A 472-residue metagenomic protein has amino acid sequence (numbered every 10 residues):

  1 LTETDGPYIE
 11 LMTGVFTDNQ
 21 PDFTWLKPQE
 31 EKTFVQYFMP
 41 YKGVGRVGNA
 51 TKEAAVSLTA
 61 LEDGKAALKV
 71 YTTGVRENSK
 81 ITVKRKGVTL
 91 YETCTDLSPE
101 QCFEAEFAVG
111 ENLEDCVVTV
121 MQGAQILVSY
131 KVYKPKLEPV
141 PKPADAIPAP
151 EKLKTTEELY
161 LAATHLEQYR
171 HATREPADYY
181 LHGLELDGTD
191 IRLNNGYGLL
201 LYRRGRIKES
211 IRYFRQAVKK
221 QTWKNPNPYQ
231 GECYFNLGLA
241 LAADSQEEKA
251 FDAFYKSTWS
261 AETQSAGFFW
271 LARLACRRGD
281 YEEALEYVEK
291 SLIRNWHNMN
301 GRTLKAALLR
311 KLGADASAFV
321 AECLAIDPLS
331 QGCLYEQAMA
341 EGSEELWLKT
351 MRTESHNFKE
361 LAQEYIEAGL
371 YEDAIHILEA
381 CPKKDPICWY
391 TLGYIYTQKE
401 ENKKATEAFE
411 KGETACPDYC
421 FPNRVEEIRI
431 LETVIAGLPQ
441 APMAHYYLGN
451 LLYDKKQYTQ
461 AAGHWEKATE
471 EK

Functional and structural regions predicted by a protein language model:
T24-P40: Short Pro-Gly-centered flexible turn/kink motifs
N49-K154, A325-Y335, M339-L348, Q398-R424: Long, contiguous interaction/recruitment modules in multidomain scaffold/adaptor proteins
T164-H165, L199, L239, R273 (+5 more regions): Residue-level recognition of tetratricopeptide repeat
G188, T222, P228, E262 (+7 more regions): Short coil turns that delineate tetratricopeptide repeat
L193, P226-P228, C233, G267 (+6 more regions): TPR alpha-solenoid repeat register
